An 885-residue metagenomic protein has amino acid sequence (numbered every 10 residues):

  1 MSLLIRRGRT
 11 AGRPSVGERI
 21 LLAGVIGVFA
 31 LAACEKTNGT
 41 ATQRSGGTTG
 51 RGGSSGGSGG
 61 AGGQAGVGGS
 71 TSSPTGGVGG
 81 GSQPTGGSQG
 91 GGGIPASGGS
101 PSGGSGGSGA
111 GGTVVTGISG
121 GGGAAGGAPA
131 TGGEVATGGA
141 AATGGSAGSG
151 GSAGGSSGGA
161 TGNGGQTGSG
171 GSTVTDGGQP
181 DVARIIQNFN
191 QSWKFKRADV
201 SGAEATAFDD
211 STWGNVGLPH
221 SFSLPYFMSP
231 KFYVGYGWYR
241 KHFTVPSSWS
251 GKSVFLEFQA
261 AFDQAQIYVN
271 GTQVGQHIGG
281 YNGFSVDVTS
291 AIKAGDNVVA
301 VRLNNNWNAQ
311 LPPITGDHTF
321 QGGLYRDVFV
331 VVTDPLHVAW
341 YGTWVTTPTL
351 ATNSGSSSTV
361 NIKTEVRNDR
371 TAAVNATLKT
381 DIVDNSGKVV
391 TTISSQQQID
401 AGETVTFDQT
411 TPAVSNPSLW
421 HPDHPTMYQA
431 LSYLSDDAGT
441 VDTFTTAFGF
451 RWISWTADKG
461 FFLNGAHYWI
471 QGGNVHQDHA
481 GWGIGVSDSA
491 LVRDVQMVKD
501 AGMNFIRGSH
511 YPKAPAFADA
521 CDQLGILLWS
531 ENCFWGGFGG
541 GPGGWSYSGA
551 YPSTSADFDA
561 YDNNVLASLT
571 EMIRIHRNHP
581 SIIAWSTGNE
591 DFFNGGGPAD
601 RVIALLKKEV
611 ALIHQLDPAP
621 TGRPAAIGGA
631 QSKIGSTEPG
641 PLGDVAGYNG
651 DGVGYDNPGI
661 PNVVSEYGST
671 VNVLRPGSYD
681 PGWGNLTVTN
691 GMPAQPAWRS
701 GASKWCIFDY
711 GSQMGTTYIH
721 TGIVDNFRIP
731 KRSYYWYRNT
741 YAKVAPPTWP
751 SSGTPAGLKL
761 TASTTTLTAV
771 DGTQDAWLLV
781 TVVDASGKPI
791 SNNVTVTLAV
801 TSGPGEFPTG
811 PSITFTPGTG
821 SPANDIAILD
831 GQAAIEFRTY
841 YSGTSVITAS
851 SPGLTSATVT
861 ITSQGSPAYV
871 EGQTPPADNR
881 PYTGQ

Functional and structural regions predicted by a protein language model:
L4-I5, F29-D181: Ser/Thr-rich, Pro/Gly/Ala-heavy low-complexity intrinsically disordered linkers and tails of secreted extracellular
G50, P74, T131, S712 (+1 more regions): The feature marks long extracellular or luminal low-complexity segments
G178-Y226, V298-N308, H318, L324 (+2 more regions): Accessory carbohydrate-binding/adhesion or oligomerization-edge regions at the termini of glycan-active proteins
P180-R184, G342-T343, L431-V498, D519: N-terminal carbohydrate-binding accessory modules
D199, S229, V234-W340, D369-R370 (+4 more regions): Accessory beta-strand-rich segments of carbohydrate-active enzymes
W249-S253, I292-D296, A373, A413-Q429 (+1 more regions): Short glycine/proline/serine/threonine-rich loop/turn segments at secondary-structure transition edges
V269, S356-Q398, V405, A776-L779 (+2 more regions): Beta-strand-rich binding/interaction modules
V495-V498, F505-Y737: Substrate-binding/catalytic cleft of secreted carbohydrate-active enzymes, primarily glycoside hydrolases
